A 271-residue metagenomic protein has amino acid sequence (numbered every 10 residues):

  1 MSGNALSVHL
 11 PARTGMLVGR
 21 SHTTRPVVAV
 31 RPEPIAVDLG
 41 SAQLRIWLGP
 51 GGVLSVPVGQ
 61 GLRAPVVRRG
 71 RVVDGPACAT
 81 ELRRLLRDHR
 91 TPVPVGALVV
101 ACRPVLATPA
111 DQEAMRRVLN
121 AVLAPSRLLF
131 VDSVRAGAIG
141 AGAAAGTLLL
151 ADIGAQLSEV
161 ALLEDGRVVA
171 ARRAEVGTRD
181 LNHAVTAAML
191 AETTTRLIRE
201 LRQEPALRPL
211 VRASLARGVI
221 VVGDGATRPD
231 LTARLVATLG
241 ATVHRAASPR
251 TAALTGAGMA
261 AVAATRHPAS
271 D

Functional and structural regions predicted by a protein language model:
M1-S41, I46-L150, R167-V219, G223-D271: Nucleotide/phosphate-binding catalytic cleft detector across ATP-hydrolyzing and phosphate-transferring enzymes
A151-Q156: C-terminal edge-of-domain segments
S158-L162, A170-R173: Short, acidic (Asp/Glu-rich) active-site segment that either coordinates a divalent metal cofactor
